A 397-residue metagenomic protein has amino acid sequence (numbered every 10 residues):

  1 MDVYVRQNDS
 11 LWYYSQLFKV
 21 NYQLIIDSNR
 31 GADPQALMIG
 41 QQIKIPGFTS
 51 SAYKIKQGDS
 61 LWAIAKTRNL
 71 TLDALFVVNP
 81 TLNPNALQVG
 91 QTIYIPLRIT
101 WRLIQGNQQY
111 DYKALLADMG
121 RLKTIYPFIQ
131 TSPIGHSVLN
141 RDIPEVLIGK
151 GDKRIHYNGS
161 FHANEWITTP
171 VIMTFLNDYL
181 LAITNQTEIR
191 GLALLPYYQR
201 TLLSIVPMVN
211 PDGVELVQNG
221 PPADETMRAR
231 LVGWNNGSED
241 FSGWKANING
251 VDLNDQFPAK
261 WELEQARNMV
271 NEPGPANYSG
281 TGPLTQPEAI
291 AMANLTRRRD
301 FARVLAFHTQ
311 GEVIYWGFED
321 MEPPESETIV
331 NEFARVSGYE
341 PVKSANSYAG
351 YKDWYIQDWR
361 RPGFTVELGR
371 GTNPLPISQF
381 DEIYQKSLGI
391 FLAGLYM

Functional and structural regions predicted by a protein language model:
M1-K19, Q41-N69, Q91-I93, L97: Primarily a LysM-type cell-wall glycan-binding module
I45, L147-K150, W359: Active-site beta-strand termini and strand-to-loop segments that position acidic
A74-V77, Y94-D142: Short glycine- and acidic-rich boundary segments immediately preceding or forming the N-terminal edge of structured
G135, P144-K153, S160: Short beta-strand-to-loop junctions in surface cap/lid or active-site-entrance loops
D152, W166-I167, T174-L176, L180-Y315 (+2 more regions): Active-site/substrate-binding loop(s) of hydrolase catalytic cores
M292, R298, R303-T328, A345-M397: Active-site-adjacent mobile loop/cap segments within catalytic or ligand-binding domains
